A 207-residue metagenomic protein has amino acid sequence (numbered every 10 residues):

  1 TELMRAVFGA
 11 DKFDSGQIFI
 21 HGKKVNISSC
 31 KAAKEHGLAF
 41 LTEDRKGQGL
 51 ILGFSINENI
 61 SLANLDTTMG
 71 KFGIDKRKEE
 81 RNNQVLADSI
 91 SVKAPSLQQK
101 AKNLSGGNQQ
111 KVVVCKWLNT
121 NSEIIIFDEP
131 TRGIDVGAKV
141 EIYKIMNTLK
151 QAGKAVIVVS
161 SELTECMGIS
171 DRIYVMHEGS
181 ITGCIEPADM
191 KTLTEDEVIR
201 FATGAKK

Functional and structural regions predicted by a protein language model:
T1-K207: Glycine-rich phosphate-binding loops of nucleotide-dependent enzymes
